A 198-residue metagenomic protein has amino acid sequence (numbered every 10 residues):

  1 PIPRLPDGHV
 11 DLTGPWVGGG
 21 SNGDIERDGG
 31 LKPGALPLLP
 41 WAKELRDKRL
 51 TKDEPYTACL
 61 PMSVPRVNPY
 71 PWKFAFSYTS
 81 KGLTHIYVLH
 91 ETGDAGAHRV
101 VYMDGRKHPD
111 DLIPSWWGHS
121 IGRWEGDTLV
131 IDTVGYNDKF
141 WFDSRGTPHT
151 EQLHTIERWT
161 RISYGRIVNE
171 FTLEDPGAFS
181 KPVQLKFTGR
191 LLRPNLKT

Functional and structural regions predicted by a protein language model:
P1-T198: PEST-like low-complexity, intrinsically disordered acidic/proline/serine-rich tracts that flank trafficking/processing
